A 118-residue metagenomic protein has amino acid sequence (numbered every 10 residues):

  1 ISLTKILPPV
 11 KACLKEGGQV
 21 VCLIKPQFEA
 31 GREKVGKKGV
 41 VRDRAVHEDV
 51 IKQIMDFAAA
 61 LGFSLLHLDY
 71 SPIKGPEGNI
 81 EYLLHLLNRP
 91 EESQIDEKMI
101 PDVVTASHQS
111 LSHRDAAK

Functional and structural regions predicted by a protein language model:
I1-L7, H47-I51: Amphipathic alpha-helical transducer elements in NTP-driven molecular machines
T4-V21: A short glycine-rich, Lys/Arg-flanked "PGG" loop and its adjoining helix->strand segment in the class I
V21-I24, L68: Short, conserved beta-strand edge motifs with alternating hydrophobic and charged residues
K25, G78: Residue-level signal for inorganic ion chemistry
P26-D43: Short, glycine-/aromatic-enriched active-site segment of Class I SAM-dependent methyltransferases
H47-L61: Short alpha-helix
G62-P72: Conserved S-adenosyl-L-methionine
N79-K118: Flexible, glycine-/basic-rich loop-and-beta segments that form/coincide with the SAM-dependent methyltransferase
